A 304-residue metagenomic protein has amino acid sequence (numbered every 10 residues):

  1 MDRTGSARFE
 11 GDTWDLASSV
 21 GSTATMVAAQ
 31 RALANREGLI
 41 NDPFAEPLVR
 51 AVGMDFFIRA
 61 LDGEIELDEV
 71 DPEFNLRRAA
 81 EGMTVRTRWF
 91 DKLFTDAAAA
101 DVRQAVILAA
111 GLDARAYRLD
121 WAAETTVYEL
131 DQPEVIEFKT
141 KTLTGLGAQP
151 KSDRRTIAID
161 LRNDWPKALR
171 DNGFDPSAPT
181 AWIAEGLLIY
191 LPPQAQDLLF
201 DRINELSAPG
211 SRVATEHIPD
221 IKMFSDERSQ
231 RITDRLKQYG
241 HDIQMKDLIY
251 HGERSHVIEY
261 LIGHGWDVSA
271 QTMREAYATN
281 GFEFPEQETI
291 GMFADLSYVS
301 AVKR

Functional and structural regions predicted by a protein language model:
M1-V106, L112-I157, P176: Rossmann-like AdoMet
R3-D15, S225-R304: Rossmann-like AdoMet/SAM-dependent catalytic core
R162-N163, L188-Y190, P219-M223: Short, catalytically relevant binding-site loops at active-site mouths
D164-K167, Y190-E205: A short, conserved alpha-helix within the catalytic core of class I
P166-P176: Short amphipathic alpha-helix with an adjacent loop that forms part of the alpha/beta core around
F174-A195: A short SAM/SAH-binding and catalytic strip from SAM-dependent methyltransferases
A181, F200, E205-K222: Conserved beta-strand signature within the Rossmann-like core of class I S-adenosyl-L-methionine
